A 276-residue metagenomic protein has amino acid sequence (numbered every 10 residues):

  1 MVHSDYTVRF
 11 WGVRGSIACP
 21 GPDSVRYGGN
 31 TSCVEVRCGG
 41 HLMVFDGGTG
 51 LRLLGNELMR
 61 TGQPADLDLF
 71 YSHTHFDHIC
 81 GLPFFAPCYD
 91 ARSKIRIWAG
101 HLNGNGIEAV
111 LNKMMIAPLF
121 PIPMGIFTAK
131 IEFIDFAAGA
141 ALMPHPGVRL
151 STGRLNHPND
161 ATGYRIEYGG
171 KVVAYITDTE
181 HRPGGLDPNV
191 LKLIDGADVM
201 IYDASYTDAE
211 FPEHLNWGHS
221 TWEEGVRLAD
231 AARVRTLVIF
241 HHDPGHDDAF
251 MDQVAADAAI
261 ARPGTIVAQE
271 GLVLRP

Functional and structural regions predicted by a protein language model:
M1-A174, G184-G185, V190, D252-P276: Binuclear metal-dependent hydrolase catalytic cores
I176-D178: DG-centered beta-turn motif at the end of beta-strands
E180-G271: Cap/insert and terminal regions of metallo-dependent hydrolase folds
